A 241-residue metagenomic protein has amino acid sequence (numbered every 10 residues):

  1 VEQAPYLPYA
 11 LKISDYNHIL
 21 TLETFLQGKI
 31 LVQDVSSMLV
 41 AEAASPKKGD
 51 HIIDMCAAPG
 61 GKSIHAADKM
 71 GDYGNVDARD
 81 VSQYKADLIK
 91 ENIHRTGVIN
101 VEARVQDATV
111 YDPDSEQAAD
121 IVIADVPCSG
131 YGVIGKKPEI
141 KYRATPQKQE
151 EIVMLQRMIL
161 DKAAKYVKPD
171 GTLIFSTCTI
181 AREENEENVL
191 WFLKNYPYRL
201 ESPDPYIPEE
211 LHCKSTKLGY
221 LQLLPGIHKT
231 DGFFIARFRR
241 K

Functional and structural regions predicted by a protein language model:
V1-K241: S-adenosylmethionine
